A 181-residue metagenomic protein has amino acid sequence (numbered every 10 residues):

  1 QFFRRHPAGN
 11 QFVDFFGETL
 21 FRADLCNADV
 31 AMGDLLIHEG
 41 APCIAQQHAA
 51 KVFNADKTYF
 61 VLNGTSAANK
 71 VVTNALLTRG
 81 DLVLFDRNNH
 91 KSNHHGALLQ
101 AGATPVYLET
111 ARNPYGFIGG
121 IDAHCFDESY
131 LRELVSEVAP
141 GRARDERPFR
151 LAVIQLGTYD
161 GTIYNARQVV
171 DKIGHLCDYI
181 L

Functional and structural regions predicted by a protein language model:
Q1-A8: N-terminal alpha-helical segment of soluble enzymes
D14-A68: Conserved N-terminal alpha-helix of the aminotransferase class I/II PLP-enzyme fold
E39-P42, N63-A68, N88-S92, G157-T162: Gly/Ser/Thr-rich loops at beta-strand to alpha-helix junctions that form or flank small-molecule/cofactor-binding
K57-L82, S92-G96: Conserved beta-loop-alpha segment that forms the PLP phosphate-binding cup at the N-terminus of a helix
D81, A103, H175-Y179: A short helix->loop->beta-strand "cap" motif at the edges of active sites that frequently abuts
D86-P105, T110-R112: Substrate-binding/gating loop at the entrance of the active-site cleft, primarily in PLP-dependent aminotransferase-like
G116-L181: Active-site phosphate-binding strand-loop segment of PLP-dependent enzymes
